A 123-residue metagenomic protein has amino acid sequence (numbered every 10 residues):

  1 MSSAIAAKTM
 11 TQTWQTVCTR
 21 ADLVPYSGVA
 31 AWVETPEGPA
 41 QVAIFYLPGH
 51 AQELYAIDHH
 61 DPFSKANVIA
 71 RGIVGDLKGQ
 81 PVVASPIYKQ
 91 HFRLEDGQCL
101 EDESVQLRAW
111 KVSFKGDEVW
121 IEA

Functional and structural regions predicted by a protein language model:
M1-G79, R93-L94, Q106-A123: N-terminal pre-ligand scaffold of iron-sulfur
D61, S85-Y88: Short cysteine clusters
